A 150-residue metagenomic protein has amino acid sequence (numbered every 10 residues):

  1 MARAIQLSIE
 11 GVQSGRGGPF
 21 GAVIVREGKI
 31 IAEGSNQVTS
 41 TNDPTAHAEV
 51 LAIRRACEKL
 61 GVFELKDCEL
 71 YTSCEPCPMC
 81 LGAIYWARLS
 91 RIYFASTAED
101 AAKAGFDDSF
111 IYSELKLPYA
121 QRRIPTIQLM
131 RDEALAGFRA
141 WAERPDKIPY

Functional and structural regions predicted by a protein language model:
M1-Q13, P76, A83-Y150: Zinc-dependent deaminase
G15-P19: Short, flexible loop/turn motifs enriched in small residues
F20, C68, I124: Change "...and in nucleic-acid phosphodiester-cleaving endonucleases..." to "...and in nucleic-acid processing enzymes
F20-G28: Short beta-strand scaffold segments in enzyme catalytic cores
A32-G34: Short hydrophobic alpha-helix segments
V38-S40: A short acidic/small-residue loop/turn micro-motif
N42-A87: Helix-adjacent hinge/juxtasegments
